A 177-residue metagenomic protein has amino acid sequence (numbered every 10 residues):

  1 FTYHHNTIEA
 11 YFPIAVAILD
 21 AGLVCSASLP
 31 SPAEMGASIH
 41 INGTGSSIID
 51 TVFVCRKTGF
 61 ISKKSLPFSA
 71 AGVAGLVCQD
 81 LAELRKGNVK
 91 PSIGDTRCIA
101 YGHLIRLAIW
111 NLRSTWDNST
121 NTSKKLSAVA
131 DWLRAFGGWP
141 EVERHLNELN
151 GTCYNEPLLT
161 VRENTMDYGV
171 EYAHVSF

Functional and structural regions predicted by a protein language model:
F1-F177: S-adenosyl-L-methionine-dependent nucleic acid methyltransferase catalytic domains
